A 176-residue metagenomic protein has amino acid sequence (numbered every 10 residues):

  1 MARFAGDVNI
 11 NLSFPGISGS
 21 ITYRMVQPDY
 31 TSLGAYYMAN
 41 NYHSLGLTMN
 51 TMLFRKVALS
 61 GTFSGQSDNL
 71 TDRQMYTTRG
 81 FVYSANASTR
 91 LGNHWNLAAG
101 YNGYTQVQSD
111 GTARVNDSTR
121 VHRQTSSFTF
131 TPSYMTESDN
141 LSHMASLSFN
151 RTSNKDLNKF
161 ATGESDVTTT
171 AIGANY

Functional and structural regions predicted by a protein language model:
M1-Y176: Exposed, low-structure sequence patches enriched in small/polar residues
